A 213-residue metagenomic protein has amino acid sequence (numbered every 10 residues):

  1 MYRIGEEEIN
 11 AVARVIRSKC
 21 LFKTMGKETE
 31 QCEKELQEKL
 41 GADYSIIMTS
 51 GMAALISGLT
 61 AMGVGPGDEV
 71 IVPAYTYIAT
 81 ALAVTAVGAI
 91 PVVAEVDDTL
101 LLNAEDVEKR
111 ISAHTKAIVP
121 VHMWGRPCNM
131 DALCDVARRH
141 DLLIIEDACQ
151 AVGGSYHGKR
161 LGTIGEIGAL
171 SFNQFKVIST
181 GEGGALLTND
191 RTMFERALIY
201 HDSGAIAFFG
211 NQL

Functional and structural regions predicted by a protein language model:
M1-F22: N-terminal "arm"/small-domain region of PLP-dependent enzymes with the aminotransferase-like
A13, E33-Q37, I56, T60 (+6 more regions): Solvent-exposed, non-membrane alpha-helical residues enriched in polar/charged side chains
C20, T24, A151-H157, I164-L213: Active-site region of PLP-dependent enzymes
F22-E69, A83-V87, V92-V93, K159: Phosphate-binding glycine-rich loop
Q31-K34, K39-S45, E105, A117-V121 (+4 more regions): PLP-dependent aminotransferase class I/II
T60-A148, S155: PLP-dependent aminotransferase-like
